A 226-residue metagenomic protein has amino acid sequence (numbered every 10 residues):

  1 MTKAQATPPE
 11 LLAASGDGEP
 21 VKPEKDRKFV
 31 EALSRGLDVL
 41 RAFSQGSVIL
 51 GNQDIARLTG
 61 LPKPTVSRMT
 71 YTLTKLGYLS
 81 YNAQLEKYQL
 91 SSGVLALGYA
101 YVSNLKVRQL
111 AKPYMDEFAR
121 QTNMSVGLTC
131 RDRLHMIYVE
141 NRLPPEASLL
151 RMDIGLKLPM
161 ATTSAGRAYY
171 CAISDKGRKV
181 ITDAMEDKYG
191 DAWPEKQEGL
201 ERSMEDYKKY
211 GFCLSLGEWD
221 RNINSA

Functional and structural regions predicted by a protein language model:
T2-E10, A14, E19, S148-W219: Short, solvent-exposed recognition segments
T2-R108: N-terminal helix-turn-helix
D38, A42, E117, A168 (+1 more regions): Alpha-helical scaffold segments in soluble metabolic enzymes
Q84-A184: Amphipathic alpha-helical effector-binding/dimerization core of metabolite-sensing transcriptional regulators
R221-A226: A short beta-strand signature within small-molecule sensing/ligand-binding domains used in signal transduction
